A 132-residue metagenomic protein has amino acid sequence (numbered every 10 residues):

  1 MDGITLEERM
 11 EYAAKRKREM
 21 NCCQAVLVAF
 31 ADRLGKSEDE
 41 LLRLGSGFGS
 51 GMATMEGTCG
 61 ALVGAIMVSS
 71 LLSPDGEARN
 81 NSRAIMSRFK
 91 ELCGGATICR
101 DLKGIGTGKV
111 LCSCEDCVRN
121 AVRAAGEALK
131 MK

Functional and structural regions predicted by a protein language model:
M1-K17: Polybasic, low-complexity association/targeting segments
D2-G3, L27-S46, L92-C99: Acidic-glycine-rich active-site phosphate/pyrophosphate-binding loop
G3-I4, N80-K132: C-terminal binding/interaction regions
A13, V26, L44-G49, I85 (+1 more regions): Short alpha-helical scaffolding segments that buttress acidic/His motifs in well-ordered protein cores
V26-F30, L62-L71, A121, A125: Buried hydrophobic packing segments
L34-R43, S70-A84: Phosphate-handling active-site elements
F48, M52-V68: Glycine/serine-rich anion-binding loops at beta->alpha junctions that coordinate negatively charged ligand groups
G60-A61, A65, S73, N81 (+1 more regions): Catalytic phosphate/nucleotide-handling subdomain of diverse soluble enzymes
